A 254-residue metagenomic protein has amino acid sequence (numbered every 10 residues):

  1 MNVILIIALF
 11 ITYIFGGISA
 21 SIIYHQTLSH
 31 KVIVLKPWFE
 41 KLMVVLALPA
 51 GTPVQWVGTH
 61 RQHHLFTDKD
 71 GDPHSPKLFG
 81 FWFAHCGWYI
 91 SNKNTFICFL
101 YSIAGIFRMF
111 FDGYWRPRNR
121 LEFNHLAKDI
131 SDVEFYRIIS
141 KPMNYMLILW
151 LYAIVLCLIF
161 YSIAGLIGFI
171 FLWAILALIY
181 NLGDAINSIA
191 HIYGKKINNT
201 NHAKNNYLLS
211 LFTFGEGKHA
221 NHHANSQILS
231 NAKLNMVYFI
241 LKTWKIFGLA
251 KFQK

Functional and structural regions predicted by a protein language model:
M1-D184, K218, Q227-K254: Non-catalytic, topology-defining segments of multipass membrane proteins
A185-N235: Glycine/small-residue-rich hydrophobic helix-like segments
